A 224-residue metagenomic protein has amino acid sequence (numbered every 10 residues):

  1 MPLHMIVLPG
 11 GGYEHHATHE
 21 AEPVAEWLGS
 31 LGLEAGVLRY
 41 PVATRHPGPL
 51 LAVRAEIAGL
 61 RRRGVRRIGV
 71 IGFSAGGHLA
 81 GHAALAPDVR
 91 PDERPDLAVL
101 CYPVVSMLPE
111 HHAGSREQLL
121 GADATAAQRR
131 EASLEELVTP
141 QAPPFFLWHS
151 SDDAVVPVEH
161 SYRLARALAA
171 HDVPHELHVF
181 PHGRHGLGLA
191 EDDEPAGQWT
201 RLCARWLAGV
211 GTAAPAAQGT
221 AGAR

Functional and structural regions predicted by a protein language model:
M5-S30: Short, surface-exposed "cap/lid" segments of acyl-processing enzymes
V7-G10, V37, L147: Structural cue for short, hydrophobic secondary-structure segments
L8, E159-R224: C-terminal catalytic histidine-bearing segment of alpha/beta-hydrolase fold enzymes
H16-H19, P23-V24, G36-R67, A190-Q198: Catalytic nucleophile-loop/oxyanion-hole region of alpha/beta-hydrolase and closely related hydrolase-like folds
A55-G114, L119, R129: Primarily recognizes the serine-hydrolase "nucleophile elbow" in alpha/beta-hydrolase and SGNH/GDSL folds
M107, D152-V156: Acidic catalytic loop of the alpha/beta-hydrolase fold
A122-P143: Active-site nucleophile elbow and catalytic-triad environment of alpha/beta-hydrolase enzymes
Q141, L147-H149, D153: Short beta-strand/loop motif that positions the catalytic acidic residue of the alpha/beta-hydrolase fold
